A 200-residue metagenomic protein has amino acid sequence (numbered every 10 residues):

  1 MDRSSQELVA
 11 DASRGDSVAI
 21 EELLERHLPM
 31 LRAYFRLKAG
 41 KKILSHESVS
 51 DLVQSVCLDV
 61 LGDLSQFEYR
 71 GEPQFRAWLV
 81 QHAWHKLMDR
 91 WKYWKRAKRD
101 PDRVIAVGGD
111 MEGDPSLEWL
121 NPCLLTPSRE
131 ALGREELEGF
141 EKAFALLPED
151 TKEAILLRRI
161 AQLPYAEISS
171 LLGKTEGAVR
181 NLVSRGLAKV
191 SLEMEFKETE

Functional and structural regions predicted by a protein language model:
M1-P29, L120-S128: N-terminal module of bacterial RNA polymerase sigma factors
R14-E22, A33-S55, R70, E176 (+1 more regions): Short, charged helix-capping/linker segments at alpha-helix termini
L24-E47, G62-Q66, F144, K189 (+1 more regions): Amphipathic, Lys/Arg- and hydrophobic-enriched alpha-helical face
L31, F35, A39, V60 (+3 more regions): Hydrophobic-face residues of short alpha-helical interaction/recognition segments
L44-D51, L64-Q81, R96-D102: Short, aromatic/basic-enriched loop-to-helix "N-cap" motif that marks the start of an alpha-helix at regulatory
Q66, Q81-I105, P122, G133 (+1 more regions): Arg/Lys-rich amphipathic alpha helix in sigma70-family domain 2
E112, S116-I155, A161-L163, L192: Amphipathic alpha-helical segment used for protein-protein interaction
F140-A143, T151, L157-I160, Y165-A166 (+1 more regions): DNA-recognition helix of helix-turn-helix
